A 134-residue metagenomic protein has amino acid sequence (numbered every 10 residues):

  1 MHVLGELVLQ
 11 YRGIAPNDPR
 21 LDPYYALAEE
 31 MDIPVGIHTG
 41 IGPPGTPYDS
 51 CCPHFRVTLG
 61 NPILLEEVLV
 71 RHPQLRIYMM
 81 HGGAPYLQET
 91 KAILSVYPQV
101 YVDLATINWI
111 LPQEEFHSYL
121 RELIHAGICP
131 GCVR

Functional and structural regions predicted by a protein language model:
M1-A15: Substrate-binding cleft of extracellular glycoside hydrolase catalytic domains
H2-V3, N17-V133: Catalytic pocket-lining loop regions of alpha/beta-barrel enzymes, especially the amidohydrolase/enolase/GH5 lineages
